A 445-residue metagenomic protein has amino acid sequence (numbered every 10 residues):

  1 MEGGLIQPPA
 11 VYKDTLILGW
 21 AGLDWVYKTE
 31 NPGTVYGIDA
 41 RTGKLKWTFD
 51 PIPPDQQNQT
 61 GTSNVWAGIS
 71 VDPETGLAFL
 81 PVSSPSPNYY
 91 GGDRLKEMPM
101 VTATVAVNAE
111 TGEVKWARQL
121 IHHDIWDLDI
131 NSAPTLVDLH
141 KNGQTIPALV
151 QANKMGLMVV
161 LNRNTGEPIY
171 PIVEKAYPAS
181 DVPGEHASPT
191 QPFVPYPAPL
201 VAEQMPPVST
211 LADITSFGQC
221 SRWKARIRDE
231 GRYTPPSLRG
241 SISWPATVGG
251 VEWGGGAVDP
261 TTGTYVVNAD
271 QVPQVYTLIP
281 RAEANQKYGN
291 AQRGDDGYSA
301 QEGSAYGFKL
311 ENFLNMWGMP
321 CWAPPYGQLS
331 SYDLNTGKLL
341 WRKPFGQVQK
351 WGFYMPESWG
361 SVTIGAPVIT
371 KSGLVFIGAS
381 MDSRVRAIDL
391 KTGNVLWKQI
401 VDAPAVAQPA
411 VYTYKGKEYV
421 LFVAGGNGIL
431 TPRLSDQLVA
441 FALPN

Functional and structural regions predicted by a protein language model:
M1-N445: Noncatalytic, solvent-exposed loop/strand surfaces of beta-propeller-type extracellular/periplasmic domains
